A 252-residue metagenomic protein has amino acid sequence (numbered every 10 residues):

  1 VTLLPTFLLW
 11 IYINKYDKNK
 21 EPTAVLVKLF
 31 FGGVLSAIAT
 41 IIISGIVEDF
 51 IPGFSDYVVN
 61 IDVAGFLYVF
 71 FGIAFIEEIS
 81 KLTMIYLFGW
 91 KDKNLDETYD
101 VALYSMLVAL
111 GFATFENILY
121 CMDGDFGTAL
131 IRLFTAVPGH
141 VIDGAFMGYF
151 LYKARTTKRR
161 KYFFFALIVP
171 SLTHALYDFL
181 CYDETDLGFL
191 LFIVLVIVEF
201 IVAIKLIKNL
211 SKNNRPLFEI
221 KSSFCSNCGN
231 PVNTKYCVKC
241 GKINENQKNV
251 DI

Functional and structural regions predicted by a protein language model:
V1-I252: Hydrophobic alpha-helical segments at protein termini of multi-pass membrane proteins
